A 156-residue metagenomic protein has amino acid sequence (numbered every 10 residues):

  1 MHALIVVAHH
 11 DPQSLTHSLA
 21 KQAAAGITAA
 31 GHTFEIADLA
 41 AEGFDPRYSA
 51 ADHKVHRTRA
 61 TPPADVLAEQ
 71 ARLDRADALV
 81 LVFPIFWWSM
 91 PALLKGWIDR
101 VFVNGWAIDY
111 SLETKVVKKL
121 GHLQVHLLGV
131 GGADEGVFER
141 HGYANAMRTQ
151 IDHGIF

Functional and structural regions predicted by a protein language model:
M1-Y110: N-terminal beta1-alpha1-beta2 submodule of the flavodoxin-like/Rossmannoid cofactor-binding fold
R75, A92-F156: FMN-binding flavodoxin-like domain, especially the glycine-rich phosphate-binding loop
